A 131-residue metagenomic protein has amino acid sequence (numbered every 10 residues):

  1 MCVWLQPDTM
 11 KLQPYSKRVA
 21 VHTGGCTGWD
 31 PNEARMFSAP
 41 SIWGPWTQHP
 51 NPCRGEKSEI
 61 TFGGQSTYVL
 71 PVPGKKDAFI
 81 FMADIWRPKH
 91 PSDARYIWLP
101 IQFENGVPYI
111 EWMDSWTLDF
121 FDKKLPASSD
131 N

Functional and structural regions predicted by a protein language model:
M1-N131: Carbohydrate-active catalytic/glycan-binding domains of CAZyme proteins, especially the secreted or lumenal ectodomains
